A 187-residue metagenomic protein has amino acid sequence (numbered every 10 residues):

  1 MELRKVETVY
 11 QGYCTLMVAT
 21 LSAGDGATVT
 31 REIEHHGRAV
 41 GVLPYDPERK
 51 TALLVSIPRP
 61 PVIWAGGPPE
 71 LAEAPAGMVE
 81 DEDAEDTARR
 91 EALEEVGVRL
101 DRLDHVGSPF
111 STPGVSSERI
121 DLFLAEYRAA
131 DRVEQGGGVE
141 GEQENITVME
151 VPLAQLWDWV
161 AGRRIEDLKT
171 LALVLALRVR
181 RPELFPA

Functional and structural regions predicted by a protein language model:
L3-T8, H105: Residue-level detector of beta-propeller blades
E7-R49, I63: Acidic, metal-coordinating catalytic segment for phosphate/diphosphate chemistry, firing primarily on the Nudix
A23, V160-R163, R178: Hydrophobic residues in alpha-helical segments
G24-D25, D46-R49, P58, E126-A130 (+2 more regions): Short loop segments at secondary-structure junctions
V29, R38-G41, P75-D167, A187: Unchanged
P44-P47, A52-R90, D104: Glycine-rich adenosyl-nucleotide cofactor-binding module
R178-A187: Short helix-capping/linker segments at secondary-structure and domain boundaries
